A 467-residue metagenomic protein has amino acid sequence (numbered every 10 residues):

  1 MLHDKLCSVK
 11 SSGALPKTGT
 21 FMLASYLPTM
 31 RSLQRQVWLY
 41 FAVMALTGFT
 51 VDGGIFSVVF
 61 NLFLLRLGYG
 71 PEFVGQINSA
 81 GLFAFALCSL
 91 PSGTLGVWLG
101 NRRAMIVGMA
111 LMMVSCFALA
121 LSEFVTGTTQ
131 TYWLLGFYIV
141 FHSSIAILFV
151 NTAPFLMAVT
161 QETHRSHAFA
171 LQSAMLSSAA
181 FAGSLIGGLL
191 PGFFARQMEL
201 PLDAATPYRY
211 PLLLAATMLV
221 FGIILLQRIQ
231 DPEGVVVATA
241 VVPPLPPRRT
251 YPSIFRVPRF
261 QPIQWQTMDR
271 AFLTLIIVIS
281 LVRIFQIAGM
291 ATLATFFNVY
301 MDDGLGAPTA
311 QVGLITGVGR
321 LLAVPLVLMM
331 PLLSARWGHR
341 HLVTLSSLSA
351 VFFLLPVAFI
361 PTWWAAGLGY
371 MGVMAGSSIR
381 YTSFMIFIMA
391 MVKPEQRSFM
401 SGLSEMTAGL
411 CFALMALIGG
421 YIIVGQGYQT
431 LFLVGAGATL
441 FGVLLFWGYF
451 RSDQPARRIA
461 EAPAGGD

Functional and structural regions predicted by a protein language model:
T18-V37, D231-I279, P463-D467: Juxtamembrane intracellular "pre-TM" segments in multi-pass secondary transporters
L23-L87, L275-P308, V312-I315: Helix-loop boundary and gating motifs at the non-cytosolic
Q76-T94, G317-M329: Central cavity-lining transmembrane alpha-helices of secondary-active solute carriers, predominantly the Major
C88-N101, P191, L326-H339, I423: Helix-to-loop junctions at the C-terminal end of transmembrane segments in multipass secondary transporters
A110-T128, S349-P361: C-terminal ends and interior cores of transmembrane alpha-helices in multi-pass membrane transporters/permeases
T129-L148, I284, A365-I379: Hydrophobic core of transmembrane alpha-helices in multi-pass small-molecule transporters, especially MFS/SLC-type
I147-T160, I379-V392: Intracellular juxtamembrane helix-capping segments at the cytosolic ends of symmetry-related transmembrane helices
A216-T239, L445-F450: C-terminal membrane-cytosol helix-exit motif in multi-pass small-molecule transporters
